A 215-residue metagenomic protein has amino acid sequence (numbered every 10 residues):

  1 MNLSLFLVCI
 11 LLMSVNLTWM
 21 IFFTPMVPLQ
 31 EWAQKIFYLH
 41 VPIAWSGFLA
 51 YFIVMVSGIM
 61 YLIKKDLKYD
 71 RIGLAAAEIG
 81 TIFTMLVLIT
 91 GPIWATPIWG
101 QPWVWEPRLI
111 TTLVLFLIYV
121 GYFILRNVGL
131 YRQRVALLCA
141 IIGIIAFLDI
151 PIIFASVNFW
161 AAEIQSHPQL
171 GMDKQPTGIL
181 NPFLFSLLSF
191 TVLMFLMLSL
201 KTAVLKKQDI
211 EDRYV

Functional and structural regions predicted by a protein language model:
M1-V215: Polytopic transmembrane helical bundles with strong interfacial aromatic enrichment
